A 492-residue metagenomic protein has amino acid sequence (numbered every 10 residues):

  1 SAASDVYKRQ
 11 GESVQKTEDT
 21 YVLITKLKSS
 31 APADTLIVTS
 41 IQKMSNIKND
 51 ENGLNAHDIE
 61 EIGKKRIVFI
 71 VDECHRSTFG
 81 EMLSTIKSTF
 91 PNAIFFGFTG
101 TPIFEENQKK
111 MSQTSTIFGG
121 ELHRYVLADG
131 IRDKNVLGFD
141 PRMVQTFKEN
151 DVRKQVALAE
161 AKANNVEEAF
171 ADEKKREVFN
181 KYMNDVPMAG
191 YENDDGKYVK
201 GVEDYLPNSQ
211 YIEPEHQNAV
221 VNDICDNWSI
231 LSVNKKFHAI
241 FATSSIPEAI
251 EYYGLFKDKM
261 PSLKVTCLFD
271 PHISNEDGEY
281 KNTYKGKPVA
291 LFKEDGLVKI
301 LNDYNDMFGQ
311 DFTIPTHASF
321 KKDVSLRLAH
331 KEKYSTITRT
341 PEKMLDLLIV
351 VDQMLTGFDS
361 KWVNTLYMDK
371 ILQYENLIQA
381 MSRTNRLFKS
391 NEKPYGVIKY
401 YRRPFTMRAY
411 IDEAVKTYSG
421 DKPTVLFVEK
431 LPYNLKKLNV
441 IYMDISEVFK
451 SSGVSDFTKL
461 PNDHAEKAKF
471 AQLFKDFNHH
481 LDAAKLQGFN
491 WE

Functional and structural regions predicted by a protein language model:
A2-Y7: Short, small-residue-biased leader/transition segments that mark boundaries at the very start of proteins
R9-D50: Inter-Walker segment of RecA-like/P-loop motor cores
P32-T35, V186-D194, Y198-V350: Conserved C-terminal RecA-like helicase domain
L36-I70, S77-T85, V350-D352: Conserved RecA-like ASCE ATPase "motif II neighborhood" in helicase/translocase motors
V68, E276-V425: Conserved RecA-like P-loop NTPase helicase motor core
E73-R76, T89-E106: Conserved helicase ATPase motor motifs in RecA-like P-loop NTPase domains
Q108-K236, Y253-D258, S262-L263: Interdomain helical connector at the RecA1-RecA2 junction of SF1/SF2 helicase-like NTPases
E168, F388-W491: Long, hydrophobic alpha-helical segments
